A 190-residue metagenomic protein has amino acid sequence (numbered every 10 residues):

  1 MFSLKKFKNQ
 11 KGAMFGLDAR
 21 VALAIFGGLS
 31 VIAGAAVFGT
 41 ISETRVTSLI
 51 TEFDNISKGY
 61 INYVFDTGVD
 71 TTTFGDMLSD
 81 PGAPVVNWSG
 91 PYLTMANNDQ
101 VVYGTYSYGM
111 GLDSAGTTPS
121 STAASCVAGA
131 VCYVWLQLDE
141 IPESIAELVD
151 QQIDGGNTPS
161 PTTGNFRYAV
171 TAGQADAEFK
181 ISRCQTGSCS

Functional and structural regions predicted by a protein language model:
M1-F15: N-terminal leader/signal peptides at the extreme start of proteins
F15-T44, V64: C-terminal juxtamembrane segment of a hydrophobic transmembrane alpha-helix
V37-T40, I50-T71: N-terminal alpha-helical signal peptides/signal-anchor transmembrane segments
R45-S48, E52, V85, I141: Extracytoplasmic/periplasmic, Sec-exported soluble proteins
L49-E52, S89, I145, V149: Stable alpha-helical elements in mature extracytoplasmic
Y60-N97: Short, glycine/small-hydrophobic-rich surface segments
D99-S125: An N-terminal amphipathic alpha-helical segment
T122-S190: Short, surface-exposed interaction loops/tails
